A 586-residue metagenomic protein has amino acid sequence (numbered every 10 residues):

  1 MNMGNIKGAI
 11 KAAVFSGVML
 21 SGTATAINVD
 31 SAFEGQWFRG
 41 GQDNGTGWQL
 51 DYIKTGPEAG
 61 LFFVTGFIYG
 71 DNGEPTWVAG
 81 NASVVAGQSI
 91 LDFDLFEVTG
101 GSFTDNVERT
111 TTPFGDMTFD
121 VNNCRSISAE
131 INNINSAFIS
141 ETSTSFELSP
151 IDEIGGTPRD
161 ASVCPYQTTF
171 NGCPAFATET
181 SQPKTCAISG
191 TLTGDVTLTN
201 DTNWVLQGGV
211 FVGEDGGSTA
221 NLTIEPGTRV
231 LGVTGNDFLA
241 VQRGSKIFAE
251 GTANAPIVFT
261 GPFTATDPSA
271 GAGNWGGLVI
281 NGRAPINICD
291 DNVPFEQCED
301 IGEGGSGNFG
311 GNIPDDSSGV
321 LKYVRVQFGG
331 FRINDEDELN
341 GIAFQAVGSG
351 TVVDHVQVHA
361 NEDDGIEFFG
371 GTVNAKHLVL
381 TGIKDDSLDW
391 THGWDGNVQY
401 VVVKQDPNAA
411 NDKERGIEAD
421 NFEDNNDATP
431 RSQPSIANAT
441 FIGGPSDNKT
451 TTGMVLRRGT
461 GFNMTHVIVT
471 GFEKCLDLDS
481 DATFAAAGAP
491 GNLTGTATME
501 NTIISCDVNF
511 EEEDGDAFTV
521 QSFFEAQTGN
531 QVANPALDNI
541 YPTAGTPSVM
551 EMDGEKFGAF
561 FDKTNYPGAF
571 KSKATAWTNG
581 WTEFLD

Functional and structural regions predicted by a protein language model:
M1-A26: Gram-negative bacterial Sec-dependent N-terminal signal peptides
M3, G56, T546-P547: Serine-centered coil/turn micro-motif
F15, L20, I139-T142, P547: Intrinsically disordered, low-complexity segments enriched in Ser/Pro/Gly/Ala and basic residues
M19, Y166-T219, T223-E225, V233-K246 (+2 more regions): Extracellular beta-rich repeat passengers
I27-Q167: Mature soluble binding/inhibitory domains
T228: Glycine-rich N-terminal segment of FAD-binding domains in flavoprotein oxidoreductases, spanning the beta-loop-helix
